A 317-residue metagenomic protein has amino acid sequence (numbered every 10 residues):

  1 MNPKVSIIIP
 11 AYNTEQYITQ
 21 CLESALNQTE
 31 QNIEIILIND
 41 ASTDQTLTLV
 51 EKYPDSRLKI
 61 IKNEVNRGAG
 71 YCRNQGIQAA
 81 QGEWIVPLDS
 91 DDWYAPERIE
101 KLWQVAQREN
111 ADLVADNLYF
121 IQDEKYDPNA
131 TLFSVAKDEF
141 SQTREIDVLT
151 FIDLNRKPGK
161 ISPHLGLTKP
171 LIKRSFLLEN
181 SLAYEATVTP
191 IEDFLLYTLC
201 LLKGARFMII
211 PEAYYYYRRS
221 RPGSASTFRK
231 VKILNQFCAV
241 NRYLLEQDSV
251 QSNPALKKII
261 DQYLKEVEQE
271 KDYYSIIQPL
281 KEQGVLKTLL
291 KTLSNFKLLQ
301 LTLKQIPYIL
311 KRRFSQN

Functional and structural regions predicted by a protein language model:
Y17-T19, D44-K52, W93, E97: Acidic helix N-cap motif at the loop->helix transition within catalytic regions of sugar-transfer enzymes
E23-N32: Short, acidic, metal-binding catalytic loop of nucleotide-sugar glycosyltransferases
S24, N39-T48, V65, D89: A conserved acidic beta->alpha catalytic loop
N63-A80, S90, K101: Glycine-rich, basic loop-to-helix element that forms the pyrophosphate-binding segment of sugar-nucleotide handling
I85: Short aromatic/hydrophobic "clamp" motif used to bind/position activated sugar donors
E97-V135: Conserved donor NDP-sugar-binding/catalytic core segment of glycosyltransferases
Q142-K230: Conserved nucleotide-sugar donor-binding catalytic segment
L195, L202, I209, A213-N317: C-terminal subregions of glycosyltransferases and related glycan-biosynthesis enzymes
